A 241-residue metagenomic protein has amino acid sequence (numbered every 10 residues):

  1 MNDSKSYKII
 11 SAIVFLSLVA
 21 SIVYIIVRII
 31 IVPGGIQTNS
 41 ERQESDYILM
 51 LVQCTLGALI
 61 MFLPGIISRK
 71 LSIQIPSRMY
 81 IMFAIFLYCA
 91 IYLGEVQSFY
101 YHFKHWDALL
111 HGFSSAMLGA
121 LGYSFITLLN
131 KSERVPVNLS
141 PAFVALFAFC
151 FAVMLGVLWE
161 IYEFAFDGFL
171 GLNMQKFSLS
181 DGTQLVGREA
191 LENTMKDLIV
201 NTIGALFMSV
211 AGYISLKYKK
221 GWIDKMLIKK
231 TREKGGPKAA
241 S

Functional and structural regions predicted by a protein language model:
M1-D107, I199: Early transmembrane hairpin module of multi-pass membrane proteins
I26, I60-I67, Q97, G122-I126 (+5 more regions): Alpha-helical membrane-inserting segments
I30, L71-S72, I126-R134, Y162 (+4 more regions): Membrane-interfacial segments
I36-Q43, K131-L139, M174-E189: Short helix-coil transition/hinge motifs at the ends and kinks of transmembrane helices, capturing the brief
P76-A90, A142-A152, E233-G235: Transmembrane alpha-helical segments of multi-pass membrane proteins
Y92-A148: Membrane-proximal helix-loop-helix units in multi-pass membrane proteins
H111-G119, F151-W159, E163-L170, D181-G212: Alpha-helical transmembrane segments that form the membrane-embedded catalytic/substrate-binding core of multi-pass
W222-S241: Short, highly charged, low-complexity non-transmembrane loops/tails of multi-pass membrane proteins
